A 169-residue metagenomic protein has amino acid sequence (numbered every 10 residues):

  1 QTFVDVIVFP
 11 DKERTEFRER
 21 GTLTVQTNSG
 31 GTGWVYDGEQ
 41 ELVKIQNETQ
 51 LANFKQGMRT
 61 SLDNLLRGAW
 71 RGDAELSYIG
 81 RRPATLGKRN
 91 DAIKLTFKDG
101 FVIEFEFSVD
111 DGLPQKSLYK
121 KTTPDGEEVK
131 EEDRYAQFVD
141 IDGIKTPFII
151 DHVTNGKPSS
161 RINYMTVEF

Functional and structural regions predicted by a protein language model:
Q1-E39, G72-S77, R81: N-terminal mature ectodomain segment of secretory-pathway/periplasmic proteins
F3-E19, Q50, M58-R59, F148-Y164: Short, surface-exposed, charge-dense and proline/glycine-enriched linear segments
F9, Q26, L62, E127-K130: Alpha-helical protein-protein interaction elements
F9-T15, W34-Y36, N53-G57, Q115 (+2 more regions): Short, surface-exposed linear segments at secondary-structure transitions and domain or protein termini
T22-V35, Q40-K55, V153-F169: Catalytic loop of the DD-peptidase/beta-lactamase superfamily, centered on the K-T-G motif and neighboring
T32-I103, V109-D111, T122-E127: Flexible, processing/modification-adjacent segments and terminal tails in exported/periplasmic/extracellular proteins
L86-F169: Gly/Pro-enriched, hydrophobic low-complexity segments that function as extracytoplasmic propeptides/linkers
